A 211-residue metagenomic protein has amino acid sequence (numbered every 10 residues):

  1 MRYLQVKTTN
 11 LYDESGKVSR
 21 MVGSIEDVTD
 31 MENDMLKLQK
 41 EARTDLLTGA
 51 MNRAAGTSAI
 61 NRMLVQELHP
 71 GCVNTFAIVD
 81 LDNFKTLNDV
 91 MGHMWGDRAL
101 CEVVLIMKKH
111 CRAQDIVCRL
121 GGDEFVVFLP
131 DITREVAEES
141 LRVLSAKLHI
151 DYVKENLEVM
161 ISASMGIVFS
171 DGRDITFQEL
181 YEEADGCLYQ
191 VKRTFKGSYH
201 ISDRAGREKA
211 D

Functional and structural regions predicted by a protein language model:
M1-R2, S19, V159-I161: PAS-family sensory domains
V6-T8, I25: Sensory-domain boundary capping and coupling elements
L11, V28-T29, L81-D82, I132: PAS/PAC or PAS-like capping segment
E14, H93, E138, R142 (+3 more regions): Catalytic-core segments of nucleotide cyclases and related cyclic-nucleotide turnover enzymes
K17-D27: PAS-family sensory domains
E26-L36: PAS-associated C-terminal cap
Q39, R43, N52-T75, D82-R112 (+4 more regions): Conserved long alpha-helical elements within nucleotide-processing catalytic cores of c-di-GMP signaling and class III
R119, E139, L148-S164, K192 (+2 more regions): Catalytic core regions of nucleotide second-messenger enzymes
